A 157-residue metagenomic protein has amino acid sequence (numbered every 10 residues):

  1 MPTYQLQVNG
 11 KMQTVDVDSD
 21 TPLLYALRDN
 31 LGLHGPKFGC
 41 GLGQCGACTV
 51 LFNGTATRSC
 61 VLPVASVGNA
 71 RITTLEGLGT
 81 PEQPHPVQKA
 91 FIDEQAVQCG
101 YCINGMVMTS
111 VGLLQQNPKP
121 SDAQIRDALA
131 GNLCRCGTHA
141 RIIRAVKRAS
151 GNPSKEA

Functional and structural regions predicted by a protein language model:
M1-A157: Signature of N-terminal electron-transfer/Fe-S-associated modules in redox systems
